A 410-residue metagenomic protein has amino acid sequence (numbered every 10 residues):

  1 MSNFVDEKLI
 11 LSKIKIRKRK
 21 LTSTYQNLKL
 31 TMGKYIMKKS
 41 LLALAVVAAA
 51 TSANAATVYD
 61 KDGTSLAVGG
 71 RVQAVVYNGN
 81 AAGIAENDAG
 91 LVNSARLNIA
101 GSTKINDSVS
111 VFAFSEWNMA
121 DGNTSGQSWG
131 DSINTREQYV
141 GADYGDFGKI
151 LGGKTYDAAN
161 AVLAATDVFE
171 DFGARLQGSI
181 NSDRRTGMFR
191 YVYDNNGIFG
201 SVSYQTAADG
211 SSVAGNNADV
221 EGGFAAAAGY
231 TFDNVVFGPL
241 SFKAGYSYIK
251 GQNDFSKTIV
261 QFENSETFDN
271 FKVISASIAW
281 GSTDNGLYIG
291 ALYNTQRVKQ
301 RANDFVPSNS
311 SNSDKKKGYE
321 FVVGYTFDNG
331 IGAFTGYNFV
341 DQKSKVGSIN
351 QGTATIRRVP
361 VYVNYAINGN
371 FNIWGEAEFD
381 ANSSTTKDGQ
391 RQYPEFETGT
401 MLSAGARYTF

Functional and structural regions predicted by a protein language model:
I14-A56: Gram-negative bacterial Sec-dependent N-terminal signal peptides
A45, N98-A100, Y139-G141, R190-V192 (+6 more regions): Outer-membrane beta-barrel architecture
T51, G63, K104-N106, G145-G148 (+5 more regions): Outer-membrane beta-barrel channels and translocator barrels
T57-N78, A85-D209, V220-F224, G229-D233: Outer membrane beta-barrel
G63, D88-S94, D131-T135, I180-R184 (+7 more regions): Transmembrane beta-barrel outer-membrane domains
G70-V76, A113-W117, K154, V202-T206 (+6 more regions): Transmembrane beta-barrel strands of outer-membrane/channel proteins
E221-P360: Detector for outer-membrane/organellar transmembrane beta-barrel domains, recognizing the amphipathic beta-strand
Y365-I367, E397-F410: Outer-membrane beta-barrel "beta-signal"
